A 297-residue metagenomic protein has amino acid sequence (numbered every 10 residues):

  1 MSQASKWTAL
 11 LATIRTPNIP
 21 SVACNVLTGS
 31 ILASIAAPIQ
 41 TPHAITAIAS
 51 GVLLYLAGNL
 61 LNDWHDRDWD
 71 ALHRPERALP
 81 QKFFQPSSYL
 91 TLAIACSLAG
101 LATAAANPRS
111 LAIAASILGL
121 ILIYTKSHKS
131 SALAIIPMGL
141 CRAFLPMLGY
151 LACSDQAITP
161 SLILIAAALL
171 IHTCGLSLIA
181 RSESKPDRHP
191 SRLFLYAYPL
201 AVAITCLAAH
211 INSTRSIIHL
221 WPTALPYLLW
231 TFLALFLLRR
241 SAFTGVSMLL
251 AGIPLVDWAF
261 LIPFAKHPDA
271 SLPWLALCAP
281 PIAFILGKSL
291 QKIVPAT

Functional and structural regions predicted by a protein language model:
S2-L27: N-terminal, positively charged, Ser/Thr/Ala/Gly-biased leader segments that form transit/presequence-like amphipathic
S2-T8, A143, L151-T297: C-terminal membrane-associated helical module and adjoining short loops/tails
A12-S21, Q85-I94, L133, P137-M138 (+2 more regions): Select subsegments of transmembrane alpha-helices in polytopic membrane proteins, especially boundary-proximal
I14, D66, W258: Divalent metal-coordination and catalytic microenvironments
V22-H65, H73, S97-A104, R109-Y124 (+3 more regions): Membrane-embedded alpha-helical segments that form the functional core of polytopic membrane enzymes, especially those
A49-S50, R67-I121, G139, S161-A167 (+1 more regions): Multi-pass membrane catalytic core of lipid/isoprenoid biosynthesis enzymes
S50-Q81, P86-S88, G175-R188, L290-V294: Acidic (Asp/Glu-rich) catalytic motifs at the cytosolic membrane interface
I123-I135: Membrane-interface helix-loop-helix junctions at boundaries between adjacent transmembrane segments
